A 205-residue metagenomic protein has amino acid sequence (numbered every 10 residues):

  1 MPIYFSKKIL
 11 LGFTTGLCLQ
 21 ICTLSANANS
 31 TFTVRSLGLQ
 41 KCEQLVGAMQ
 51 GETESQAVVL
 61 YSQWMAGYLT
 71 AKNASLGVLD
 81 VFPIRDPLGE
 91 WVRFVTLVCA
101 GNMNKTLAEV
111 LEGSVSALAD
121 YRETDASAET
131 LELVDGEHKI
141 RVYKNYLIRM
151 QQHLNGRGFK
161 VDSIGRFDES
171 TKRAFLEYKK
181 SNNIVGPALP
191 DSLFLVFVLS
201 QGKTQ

Functional and structural regions predicted by a protein language model:
M1-S6: N-terminal secretory signal peptides that target proteins for export/translocation
K8-I9, I21, K180: Hydrophobic alpha-helical segments, especially transmembrane helices and their immediate juxtamembrane helical caps
G12-C22: Bacterial N-terminal signal peptides
N27-Q205: Cell-envelope/ECM-targeting effectors and their regulatory/trafficking segments
